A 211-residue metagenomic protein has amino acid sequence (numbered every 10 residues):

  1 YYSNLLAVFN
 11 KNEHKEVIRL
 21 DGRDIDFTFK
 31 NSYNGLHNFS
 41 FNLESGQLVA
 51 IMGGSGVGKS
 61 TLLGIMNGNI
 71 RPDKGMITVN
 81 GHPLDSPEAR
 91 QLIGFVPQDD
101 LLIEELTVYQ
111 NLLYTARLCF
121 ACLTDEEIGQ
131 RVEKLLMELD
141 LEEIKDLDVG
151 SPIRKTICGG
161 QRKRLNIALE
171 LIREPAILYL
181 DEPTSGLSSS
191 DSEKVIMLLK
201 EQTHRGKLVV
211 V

Functional and structural regions predicted by a protein language model:
G22-I25, S32-Q47, G75: Conserved beta-strand
M52-G54: The feature captures the beta-strand-to-loop junction immediately N-terminal to the Walker
N67: Helix-to-loop junction immediately C-terminal to a conserved catalytic motif
D99, E104-A121, R131: Q-loop/switch helix immediately C-terminal to the Walker
E127-D148: Conserved ABC ATPase "signature" region
E170-L171: ABC ATPase C-loop
E174: Conserved catalytic motifs of ABC-family nucleotide-binding domains
L178-E182: Catalytic Walker B motif of ABC-type/P-loop ATPase nucleotide-binding domains
